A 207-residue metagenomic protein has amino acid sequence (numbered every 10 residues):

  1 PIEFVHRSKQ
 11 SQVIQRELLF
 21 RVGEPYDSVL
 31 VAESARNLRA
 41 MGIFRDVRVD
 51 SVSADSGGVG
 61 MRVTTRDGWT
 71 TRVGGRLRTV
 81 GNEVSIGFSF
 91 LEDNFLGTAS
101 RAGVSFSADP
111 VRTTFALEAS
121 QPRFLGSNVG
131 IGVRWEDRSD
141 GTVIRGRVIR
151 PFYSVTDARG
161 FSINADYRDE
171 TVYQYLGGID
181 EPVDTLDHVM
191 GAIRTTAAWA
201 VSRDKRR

Functional and structural regions predicted by a protein language model:
P1-E24, K205: Acidic, glycine-rich low-complexity/disordered segments
H6, V22-L30, R78-T79, S107 (+1 more regions): Extracytoplasmic/periplasmic, Sec-exported soluble proteins
S11, Q15, S28-A35, R145: Extracytoplasmic/secreted envelope proteins and their assembly/folding machinery, especially bacterial periplasmic
V13-L19, G23, M41, T79-N82 (+1 more regions): N-terminal short leaders/motifs
F20-R21, P25-S53: Short acidic amphipathic segments
G58, R62-R207: Gram-negative/organellar outer-membrane beta-barrel architecture
